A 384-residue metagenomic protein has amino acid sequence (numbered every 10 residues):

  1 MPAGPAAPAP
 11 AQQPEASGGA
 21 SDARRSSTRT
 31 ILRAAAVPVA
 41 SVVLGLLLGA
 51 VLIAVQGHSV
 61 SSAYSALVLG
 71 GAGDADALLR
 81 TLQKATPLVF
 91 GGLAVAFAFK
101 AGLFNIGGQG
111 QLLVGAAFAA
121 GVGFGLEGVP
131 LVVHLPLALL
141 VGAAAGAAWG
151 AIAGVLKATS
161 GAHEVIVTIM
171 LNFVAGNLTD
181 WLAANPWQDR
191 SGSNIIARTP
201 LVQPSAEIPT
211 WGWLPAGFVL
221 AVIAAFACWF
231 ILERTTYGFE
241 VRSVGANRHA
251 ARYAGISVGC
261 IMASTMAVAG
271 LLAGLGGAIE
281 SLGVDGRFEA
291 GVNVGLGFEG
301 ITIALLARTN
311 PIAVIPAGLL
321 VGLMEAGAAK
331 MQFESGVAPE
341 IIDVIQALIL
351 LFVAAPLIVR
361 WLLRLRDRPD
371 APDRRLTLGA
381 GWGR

Functional and structural regions predicted by a protein language model:
M1-V42, A50, A246, Y253-C260 (+1 more regions): Cytosolic-side transmembrane-helix boundaries in multi-pass membrane proteins
P2-F90, V132-V133, L137: Membrane-interfacial amphipathic/re-entrant helices at transmembrane-helix boundaries
R25-A36, F99-G108, V129-I196, R234 (+2 more regions): Short loop segments and helix-boundary regions at transmembrane helix junctions of multi-pass inner-membrane proteins
P38-I53, F90-V95, A116-V122, A143-G146 (+6 more regions): Hydrophobic core segments of alpha-helical transmembrane domains in multi-pass membrane transport and ion-translocation
V51-Q56, S62, L69-L126, L139 (+5 more regions): Single transmembrane alpha-helix segments in multi-pass membrane proteins
A75, E164, T168-R234, R287 (+2 more regions): Transmembrane helix-bundle core of multi-pass membrane transporters and related energy-transducing complexes
G128, G146-A148, W211-R287, P311-I312 (+2 more regions): Helix-loop-helix "hairpin" substructures at the membrane interface of multi-pass membrane proteins
A267, L272-A347: Transmembrane alpha-helical segments in multi-pass inner-membrane proteins
